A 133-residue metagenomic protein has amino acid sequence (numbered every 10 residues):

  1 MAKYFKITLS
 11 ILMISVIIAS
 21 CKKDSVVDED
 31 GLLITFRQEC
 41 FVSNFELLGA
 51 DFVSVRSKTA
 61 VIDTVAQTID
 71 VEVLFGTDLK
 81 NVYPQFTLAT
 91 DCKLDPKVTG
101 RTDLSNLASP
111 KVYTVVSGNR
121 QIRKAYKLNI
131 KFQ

Functional and structural regions predicted by a protein language model:
M1-L9: Bacterial N-terminal signal peptides that target proteins for export
I11-I14: Short, linear, compositionally biased motifs with a strong N-terminal bias
V16-S20: C-terminal motif of bacterial Sec signal peptides marking the signal peptidase cleavage site
C21-Q133: Beta-rich interaction/scaffold domains
